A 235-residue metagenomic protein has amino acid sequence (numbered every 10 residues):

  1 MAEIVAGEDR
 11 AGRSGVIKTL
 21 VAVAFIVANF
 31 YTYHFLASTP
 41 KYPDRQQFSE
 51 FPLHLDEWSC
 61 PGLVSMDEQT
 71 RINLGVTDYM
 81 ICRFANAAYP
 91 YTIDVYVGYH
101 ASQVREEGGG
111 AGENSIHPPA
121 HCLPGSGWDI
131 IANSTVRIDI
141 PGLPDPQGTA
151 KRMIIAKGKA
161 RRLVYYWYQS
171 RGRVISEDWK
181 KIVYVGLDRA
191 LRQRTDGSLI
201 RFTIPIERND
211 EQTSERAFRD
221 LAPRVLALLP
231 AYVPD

Functional and structural regions predicted by a protein language model:
M1-A11: N-terminal Lys/Arg-rich, disordered targeting/topogenic segments
G12-V16: Twin-arginine (Tat) signal peptide motif
I17-Y33: Hydrophobic membrane-insertion alpha-helices, especially the h-region of bacterial N-terminal signal peptides
V21-F25, F51, Q193, F218: Active-site-proximal structural scaffolding
A37-L55: Alpha-helical transmembrane signal-anchor/signal-peptide segments
Q46, T77-Y79, G148: Short beta-strand-initiation
E50-R83: Short extracytoplasmic
I81-L228, Y232-V233: A cross-kingdom signal targeting lumenal/periplasmic-facing segments of multi-pass membrane and secretory-pathway
